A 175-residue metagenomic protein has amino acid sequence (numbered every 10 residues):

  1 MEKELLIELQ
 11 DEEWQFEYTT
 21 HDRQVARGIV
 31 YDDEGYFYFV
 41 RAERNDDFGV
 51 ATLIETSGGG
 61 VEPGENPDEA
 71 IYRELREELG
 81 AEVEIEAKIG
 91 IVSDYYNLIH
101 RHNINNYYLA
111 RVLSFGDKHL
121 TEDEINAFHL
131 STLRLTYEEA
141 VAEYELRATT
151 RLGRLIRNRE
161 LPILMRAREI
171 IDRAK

Functional and structural regions predicted by a protein language model:
M1-R27, D33: Acidic, metal-coordinating catalytic segment for phosphate/diphosphate chemistry, firing primarily on the Nudix
R23, A51-T56, N103-N105, A127: Short connector loops at helix/strand junctions that flank enzyme active sites, especially segments positioning acidic
Q24-A26, G35, N106, L130: Change "...and in nucleic-acid phosphodiester-cleaving endonucleases..." to "...and in nucleic-acid processing enzymes
Y31-Y36, N45-D47, E62, L109-D117: Short, charged/polar surface micro-motifs in flexible loops or helix N-caps
Y36-E77: Conserved Nudix-box catalytic region and its N-terminal flanking loop in Nudix hydrolases and closely related
E82-G90: A short coil-to-beta-strand element that immediately follows conserved catalytic motifs
D94-H119, L133: Active-site-adjacent beta-strand/loop module that shapes the phosphate/pyrophosphate-binding cleft
D117, D123-K175: Nudix hydrolase/Nudix homology domain
